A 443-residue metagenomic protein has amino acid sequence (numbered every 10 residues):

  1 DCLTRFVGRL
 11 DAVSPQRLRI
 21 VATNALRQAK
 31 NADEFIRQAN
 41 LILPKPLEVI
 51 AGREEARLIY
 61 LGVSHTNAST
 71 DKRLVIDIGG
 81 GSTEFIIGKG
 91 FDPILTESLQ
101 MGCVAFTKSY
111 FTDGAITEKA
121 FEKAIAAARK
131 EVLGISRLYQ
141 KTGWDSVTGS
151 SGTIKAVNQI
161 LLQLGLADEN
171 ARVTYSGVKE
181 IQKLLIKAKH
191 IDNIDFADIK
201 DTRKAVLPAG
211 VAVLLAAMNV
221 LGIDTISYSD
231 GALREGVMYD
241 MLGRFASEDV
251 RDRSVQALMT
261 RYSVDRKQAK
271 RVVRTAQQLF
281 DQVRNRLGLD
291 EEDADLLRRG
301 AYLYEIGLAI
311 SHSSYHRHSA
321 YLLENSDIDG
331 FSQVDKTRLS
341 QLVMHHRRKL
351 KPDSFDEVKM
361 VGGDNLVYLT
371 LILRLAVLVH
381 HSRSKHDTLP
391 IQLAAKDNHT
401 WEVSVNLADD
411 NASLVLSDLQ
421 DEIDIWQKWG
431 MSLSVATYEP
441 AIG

Functional and structural regions predicted by a protein language model:
D1-P15, T23-K72, I87-K89, L95-R383 (+3 more regions): Helical "lid/coupling" subdomains associated with nucleotide-phosphate turnover
D77: Conserved catalytic-loop position in the HRD/HxD motif
G81-I87: Acidic, divalent-metal-coordinating active-site segment for phosphoryl/phosphodiester hydrolysis, typified by short
I391-E439: Charged substrate- and nucleic-acid-binding regions of tRNA-handling and nucleotidyl-transfer enzymes, centered on
I442-G443: Structural signature of nuclease core domains in nucleic-acid processing machines
